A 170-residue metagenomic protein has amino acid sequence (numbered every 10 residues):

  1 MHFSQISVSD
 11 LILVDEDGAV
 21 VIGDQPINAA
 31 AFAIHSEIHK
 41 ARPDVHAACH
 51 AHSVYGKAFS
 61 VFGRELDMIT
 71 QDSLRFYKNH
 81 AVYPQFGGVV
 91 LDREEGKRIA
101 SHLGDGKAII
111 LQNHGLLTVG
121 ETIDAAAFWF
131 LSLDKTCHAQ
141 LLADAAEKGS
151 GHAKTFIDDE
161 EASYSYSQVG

Functional and structural regions predicted by a protein language model:
M1-G170: Glycine-rich flexible loops
